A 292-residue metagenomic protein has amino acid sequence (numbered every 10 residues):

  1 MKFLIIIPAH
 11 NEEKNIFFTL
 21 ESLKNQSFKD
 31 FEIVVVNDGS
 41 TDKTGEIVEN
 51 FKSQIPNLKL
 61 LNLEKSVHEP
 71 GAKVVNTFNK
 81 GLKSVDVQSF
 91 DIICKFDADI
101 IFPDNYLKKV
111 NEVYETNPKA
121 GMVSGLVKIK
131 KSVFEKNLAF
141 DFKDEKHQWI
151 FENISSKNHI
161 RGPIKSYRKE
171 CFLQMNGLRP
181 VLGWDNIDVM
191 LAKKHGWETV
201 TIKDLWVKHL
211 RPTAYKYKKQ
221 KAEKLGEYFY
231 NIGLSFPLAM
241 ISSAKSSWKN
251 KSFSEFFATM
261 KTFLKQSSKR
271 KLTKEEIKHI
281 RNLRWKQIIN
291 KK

Functional and structural regions predicted by a protein language model:
K2-L4, E32, I187: Cell-envelope/extracellular polymer assembly enzymes that use nucleotide-activated donors
E21-D30: Short, acidic, metal-binding catalytic loop of nucleotide-sugar glycosyltransferases
N37-E46, K65, I100: A conserved acidic beta->alpha catalytic loop
E46-V87: Conserved donor nucleotide-binding strand/loop of the catalytic core
S89-I101: Short beta-strand-to-loop acidic/aromatic patch adjacent to the donor-nucleotide binding site
I101-A139: Conserved donor NDP-sugar-binding/catalytic core segment of glycosyltransferases
R161-N176: Conserved nucleotide-sugar donor-binding and metal-coordinating catalytic region shared by glycosyltransferases
Q220-K292: Non-catalytic, C-terminal membrane-associated alpha-helical segments of glycosyltransferases
